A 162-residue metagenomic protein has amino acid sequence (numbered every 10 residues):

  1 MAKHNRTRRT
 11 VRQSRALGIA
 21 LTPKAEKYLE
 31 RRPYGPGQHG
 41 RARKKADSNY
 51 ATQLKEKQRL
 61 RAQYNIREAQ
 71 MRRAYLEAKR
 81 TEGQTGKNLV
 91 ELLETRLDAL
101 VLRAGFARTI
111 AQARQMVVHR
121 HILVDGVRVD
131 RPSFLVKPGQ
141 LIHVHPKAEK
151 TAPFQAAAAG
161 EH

Functional and structural regions predicted by a protein language model:
M1-A104, R131-H162: Ferredoxin-like alpha/beta domains used as RNA- or RNAP-binding modules
I110, M116-V117, V136: Short, well-ordered loop/turn sites that connect or cap secondary structure elements
V118-H119, A159: A broadly tuned preference for mixed-charge, low-complexity surface segments
